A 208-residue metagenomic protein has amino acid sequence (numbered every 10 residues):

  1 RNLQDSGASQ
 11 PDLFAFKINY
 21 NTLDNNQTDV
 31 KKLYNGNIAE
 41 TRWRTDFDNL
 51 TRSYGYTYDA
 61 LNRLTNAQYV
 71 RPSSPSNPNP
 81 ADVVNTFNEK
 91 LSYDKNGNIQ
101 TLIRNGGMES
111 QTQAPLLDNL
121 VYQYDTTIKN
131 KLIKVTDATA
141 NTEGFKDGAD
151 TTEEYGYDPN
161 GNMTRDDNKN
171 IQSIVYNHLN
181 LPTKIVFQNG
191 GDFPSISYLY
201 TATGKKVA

Functional and structural regions predicted by a protein language model:
R1-A208: Acidic/glycine-rich beta-solenoid
